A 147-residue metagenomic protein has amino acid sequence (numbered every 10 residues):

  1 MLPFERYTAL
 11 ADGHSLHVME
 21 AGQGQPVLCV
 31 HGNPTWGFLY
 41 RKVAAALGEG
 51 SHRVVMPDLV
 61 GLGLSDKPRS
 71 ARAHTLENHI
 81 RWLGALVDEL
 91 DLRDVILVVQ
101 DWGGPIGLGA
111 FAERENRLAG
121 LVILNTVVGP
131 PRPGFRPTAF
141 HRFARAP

Functional and structural regions predicted by a protein language model:
L2, Y7, H14-L16, L39 (+3 more regions): Flexible "cap/lid" subdomain of the alpha/beta-hydrolase fold that forms the substrate-access gate
H14-D66: Conserved HGGG/HGGXW glycine-rich cap/lid loop of the alpha/beta-hydrolase fold
